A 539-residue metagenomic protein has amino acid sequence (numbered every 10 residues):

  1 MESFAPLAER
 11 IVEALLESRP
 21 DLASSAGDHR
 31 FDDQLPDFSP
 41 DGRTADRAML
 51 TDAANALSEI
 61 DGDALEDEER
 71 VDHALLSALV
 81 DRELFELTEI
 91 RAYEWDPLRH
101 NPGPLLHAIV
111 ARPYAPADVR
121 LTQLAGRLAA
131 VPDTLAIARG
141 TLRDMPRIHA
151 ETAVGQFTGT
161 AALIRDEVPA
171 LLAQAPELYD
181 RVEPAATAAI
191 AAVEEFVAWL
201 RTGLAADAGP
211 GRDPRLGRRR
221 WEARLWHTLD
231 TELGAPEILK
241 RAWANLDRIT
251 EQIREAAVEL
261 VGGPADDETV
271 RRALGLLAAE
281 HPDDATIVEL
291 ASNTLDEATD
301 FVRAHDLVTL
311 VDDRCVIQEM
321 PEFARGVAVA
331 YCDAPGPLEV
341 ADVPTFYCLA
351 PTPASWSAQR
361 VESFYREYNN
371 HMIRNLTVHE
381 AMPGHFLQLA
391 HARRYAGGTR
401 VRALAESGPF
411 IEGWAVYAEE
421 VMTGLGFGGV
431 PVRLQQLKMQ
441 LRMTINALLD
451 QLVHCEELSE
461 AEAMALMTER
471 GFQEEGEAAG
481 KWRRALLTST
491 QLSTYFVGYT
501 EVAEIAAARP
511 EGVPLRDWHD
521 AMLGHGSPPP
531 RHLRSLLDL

Functional and structural regions predicted by a protein language model:
M1-L539: N-terminal maturation segment of proteins
